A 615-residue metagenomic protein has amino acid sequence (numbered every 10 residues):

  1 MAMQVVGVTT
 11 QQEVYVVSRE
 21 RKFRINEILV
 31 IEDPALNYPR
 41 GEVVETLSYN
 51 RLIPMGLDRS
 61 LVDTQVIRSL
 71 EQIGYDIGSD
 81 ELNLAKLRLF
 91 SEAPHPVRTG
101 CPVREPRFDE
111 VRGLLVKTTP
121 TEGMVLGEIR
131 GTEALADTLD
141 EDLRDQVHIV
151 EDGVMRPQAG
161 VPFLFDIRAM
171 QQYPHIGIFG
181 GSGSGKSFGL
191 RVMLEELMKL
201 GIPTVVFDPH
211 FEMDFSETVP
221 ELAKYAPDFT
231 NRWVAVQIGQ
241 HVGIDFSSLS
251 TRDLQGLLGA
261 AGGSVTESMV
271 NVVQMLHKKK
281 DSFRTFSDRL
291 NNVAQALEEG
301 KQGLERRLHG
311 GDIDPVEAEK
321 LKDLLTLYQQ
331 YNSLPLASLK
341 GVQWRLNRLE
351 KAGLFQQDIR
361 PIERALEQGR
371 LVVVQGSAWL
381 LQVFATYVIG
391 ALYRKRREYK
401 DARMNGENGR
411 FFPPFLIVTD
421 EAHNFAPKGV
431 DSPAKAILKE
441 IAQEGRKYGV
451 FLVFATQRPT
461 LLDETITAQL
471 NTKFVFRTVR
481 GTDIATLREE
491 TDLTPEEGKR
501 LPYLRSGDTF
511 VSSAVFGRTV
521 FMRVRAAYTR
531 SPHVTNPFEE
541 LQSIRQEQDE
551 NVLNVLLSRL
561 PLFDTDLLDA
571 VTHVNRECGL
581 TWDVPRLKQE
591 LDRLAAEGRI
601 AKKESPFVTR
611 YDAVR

Functional and structural regions predicted by a protein language model:
M1-F179, G189, M193, R410-F411: Basic- and hydrophobic-enriched, low-structure N-terminal and domain-boundary segments that flank ATP-binding catalytic
D76, E440-V520: Conserved ATP-driven motor cores of ASCE-family P-loop NTPases powering translocation/secretion/packaging/pilus
S91-A93, H210-D214, H241, A378-L381 (+5 more regions): Conserved nucleotide-binding/hydrolysis micro-motifs of P-loop NTPases
D137-L139, L143-Q237, L462-E464, V511 (+1 more regions): Glycine-rich phosphate-binding loop of nucleotide-binding enzymes
G201-V205, Q368-L371, F412-L416, Y448-V453: Loop/turn-to-beta-strand initiation segments
F211, F215, P220-E221, V242-E440 (+2 more regions): P-loop NTPase motor domains
S506-R615: Conserved P-loop NTPase motor module
